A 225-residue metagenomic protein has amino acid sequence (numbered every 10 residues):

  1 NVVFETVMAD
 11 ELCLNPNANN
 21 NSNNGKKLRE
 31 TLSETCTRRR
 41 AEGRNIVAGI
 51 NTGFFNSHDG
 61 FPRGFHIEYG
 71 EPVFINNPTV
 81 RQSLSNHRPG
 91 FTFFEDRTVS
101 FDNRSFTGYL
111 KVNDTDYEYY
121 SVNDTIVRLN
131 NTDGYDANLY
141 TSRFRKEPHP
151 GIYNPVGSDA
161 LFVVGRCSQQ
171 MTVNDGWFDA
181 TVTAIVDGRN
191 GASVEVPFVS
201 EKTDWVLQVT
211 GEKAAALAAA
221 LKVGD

Functional and structural regions predicted by a protein language model:
N1-T183: Zymogen propeptides
N76, L84, N190-V194, V206: Sparse, context-dependent recognition of short Cys/His-centered cofactor- or disulfide-binding micro-motifs
G90-T92, V196-V199: Short, exposed beta-strand/loop patches in secreted or surface proteins that constitute
C167, T181-G191, V196: A structural signal for short, hydrophobic beta-strand segments that form beta-sheets in beta-rich/all-beta domains
P197-A214: Short, structured beta-strand/loop micro-motifs enriched in basic residues and often containing a Trp
A214-A220: Short, conserved secondary-structure segments in the cores of folded domains
L221-D225: Loop/turn positions that initiate beta-strands
